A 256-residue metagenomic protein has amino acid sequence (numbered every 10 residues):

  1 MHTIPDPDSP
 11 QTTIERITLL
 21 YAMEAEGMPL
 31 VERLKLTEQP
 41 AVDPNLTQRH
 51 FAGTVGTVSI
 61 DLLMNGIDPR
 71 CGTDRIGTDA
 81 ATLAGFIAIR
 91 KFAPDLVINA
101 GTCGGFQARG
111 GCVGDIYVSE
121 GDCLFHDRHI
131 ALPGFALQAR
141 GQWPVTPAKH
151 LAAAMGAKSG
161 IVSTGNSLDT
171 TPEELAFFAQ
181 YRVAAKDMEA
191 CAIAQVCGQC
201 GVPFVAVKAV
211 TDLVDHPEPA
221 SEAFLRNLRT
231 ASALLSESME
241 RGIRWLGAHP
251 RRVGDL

Functional and structural regions predicted by a protein language model:
H2-Q142: Metabolite-binding pocket within alpha/beta catalytic cores that recognizes anionic/polar moieties
Y21, D95-G101, A185-Q195, V205-T211 (+1 more regions): Glycine-rich anion-binding loop/nest that anchors nucleotide
M23, G104, D122, N166 (+2 more regions): Glycine-rich beta-alpha junction loops
C71, T171, A194-Q195, L213-P219: Short active-site-adjacent structural elements
A84, A88, P144-P147, A231-G242: Short, well-ordered amphipathic alpha-helical segments that serve as non-catalytic structural scaffolds within diverse
C112-G121, C200-T211: A short alpha/beta connector and helix-capping loop motif
A131-D187, C191-C200: Active-site rim beta-loop-alpha module in soluble metabolic enzymes
F204, A209-L256: Regulatory input/activation interfaces that engage signals or partners
